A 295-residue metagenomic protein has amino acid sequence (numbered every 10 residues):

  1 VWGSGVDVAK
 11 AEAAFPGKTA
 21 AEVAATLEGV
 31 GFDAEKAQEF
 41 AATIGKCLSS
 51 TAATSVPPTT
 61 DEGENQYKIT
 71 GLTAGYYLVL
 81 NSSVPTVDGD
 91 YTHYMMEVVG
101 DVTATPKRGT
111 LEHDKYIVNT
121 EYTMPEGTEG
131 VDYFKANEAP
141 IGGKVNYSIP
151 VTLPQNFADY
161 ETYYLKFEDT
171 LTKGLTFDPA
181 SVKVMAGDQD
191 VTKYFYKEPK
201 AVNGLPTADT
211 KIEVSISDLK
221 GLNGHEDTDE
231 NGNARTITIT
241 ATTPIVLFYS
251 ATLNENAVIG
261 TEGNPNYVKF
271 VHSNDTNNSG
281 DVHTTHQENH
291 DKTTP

Functional and structural regions predicted by a protein language model:
V1-P295: Solvent-exposed loop/turn and edge beta-strand elements of beta-rich ligand-binding domains
